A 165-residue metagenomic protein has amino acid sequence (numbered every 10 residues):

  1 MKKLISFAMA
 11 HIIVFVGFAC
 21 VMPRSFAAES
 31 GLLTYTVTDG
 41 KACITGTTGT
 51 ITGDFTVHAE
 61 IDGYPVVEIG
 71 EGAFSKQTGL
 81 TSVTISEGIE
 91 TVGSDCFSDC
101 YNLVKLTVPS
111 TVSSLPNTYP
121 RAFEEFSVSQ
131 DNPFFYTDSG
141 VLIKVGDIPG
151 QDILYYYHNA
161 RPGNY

Functional and structural regions predicted by a protein language model:
M1-M9: Positively charged n-region of N-terminal signal peptides that target proteins for export
L4-I5, F26-E29, S114: Accessory end-domains appended to solenoid repeat scaffolds used in host defense
H11-I12, C20: Repetitive helical segments and hydrophobic/amphipathic motifs
G17-G31: Sec-dependent signal peptide cleavage junction
L32-K41, T50-E68, T78-T91, C100-S114 (+1 more regions): Structural signature of tandem-repeat unit edges
